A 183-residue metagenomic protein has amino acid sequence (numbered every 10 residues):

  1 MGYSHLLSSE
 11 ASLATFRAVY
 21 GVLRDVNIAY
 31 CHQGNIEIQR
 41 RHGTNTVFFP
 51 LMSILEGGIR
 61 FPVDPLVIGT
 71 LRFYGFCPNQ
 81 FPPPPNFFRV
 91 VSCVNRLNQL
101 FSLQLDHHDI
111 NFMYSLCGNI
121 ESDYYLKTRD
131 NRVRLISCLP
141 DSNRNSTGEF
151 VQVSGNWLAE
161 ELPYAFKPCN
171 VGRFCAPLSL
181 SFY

Functional and structural regions predicted by a protein language model:
M1-Y183: Residue-register detector that marks a fixed positional context within folded domains
